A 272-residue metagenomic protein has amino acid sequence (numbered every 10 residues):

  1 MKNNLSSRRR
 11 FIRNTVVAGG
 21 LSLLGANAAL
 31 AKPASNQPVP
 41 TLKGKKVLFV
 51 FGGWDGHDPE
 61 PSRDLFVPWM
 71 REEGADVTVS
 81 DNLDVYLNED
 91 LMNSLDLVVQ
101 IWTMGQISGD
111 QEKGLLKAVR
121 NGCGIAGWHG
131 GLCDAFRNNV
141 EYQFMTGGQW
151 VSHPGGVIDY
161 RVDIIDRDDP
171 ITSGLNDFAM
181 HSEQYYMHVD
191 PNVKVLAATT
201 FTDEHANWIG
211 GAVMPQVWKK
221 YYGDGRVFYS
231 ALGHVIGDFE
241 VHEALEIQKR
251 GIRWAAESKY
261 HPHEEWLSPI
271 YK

Functional and structural regions predicted by a protein language model:
K2-G19: N-terminal secretory signal peptides and thylakoid transit peptides that target proteins across membranes
S6, F49, D58-C133: Helical hinge/lid and interdomain linker segments adjacent to catalytic or ligand-binding clefts that mediate domain
N27-F51: C-terminal segment of N-terminal export signals and the immediately downstream linker at the start of the mature
P40-K46, E72, E204-M214, Y221-K272: Extracellular ligand-binding/catalytic regions of CAZymes and related secreted enzymes and adhesion modules
L42-K43, M70-R71, D76, V151-D224: Catalytic beta-strand/loop cores that center a nucleophilic Ser/Cys/Thr and support acyl-enzyme chemistry
F51-W54, G233: Residue-level signal for short, function-critical loop segments
P61, L65, D110, G114 (+3 more regions): Extracytoplasmic/secreted proteins, especially bacterial periplasmic and envelope-associated proteins
G105-G174: A glycine-rich, often tryptophan-bearing local segment used as a flexible ligand/cofactor-contacting loop or short
